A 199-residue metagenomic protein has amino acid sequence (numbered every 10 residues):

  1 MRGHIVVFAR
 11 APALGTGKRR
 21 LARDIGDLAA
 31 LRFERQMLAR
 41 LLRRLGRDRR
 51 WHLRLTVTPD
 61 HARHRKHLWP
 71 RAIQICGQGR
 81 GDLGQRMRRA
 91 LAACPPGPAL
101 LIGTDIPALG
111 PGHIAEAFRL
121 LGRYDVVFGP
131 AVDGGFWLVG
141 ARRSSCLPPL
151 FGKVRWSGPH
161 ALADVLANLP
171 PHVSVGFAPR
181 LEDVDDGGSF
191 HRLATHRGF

Functional and structural regions predicted by a protein language model:
M1-L21: N-terminal nucleotide-binding beta1-loop-alpha1 segment
R32-W51: A short, N-terminal amphipathic alpha-helix
W51-P59: Short beta-strand/loop segment that forms part of the nucleotide-sugar
R65-P98, G158: Short phosphate-binding loop-to-helix
L100-I102: Short aromatic-hydrophobic micro-motifs that form the base-stacking/packing surface for donor nucleotide recognition
L109-G135: Conserved donor-nucleotide/metal-binding helix-loop-beta segment in metal-dependent transferases, i.e., the alpha-helix
S145-L166: Short, glycine-/small-residue-rich phosphate/pyrophosphate-handling segment
A163-F199: Conserved alpha/beta core of the MobA/IspD/sugar-nucleotide pyrophosphorylase nucleotidyltransferase superfamily
